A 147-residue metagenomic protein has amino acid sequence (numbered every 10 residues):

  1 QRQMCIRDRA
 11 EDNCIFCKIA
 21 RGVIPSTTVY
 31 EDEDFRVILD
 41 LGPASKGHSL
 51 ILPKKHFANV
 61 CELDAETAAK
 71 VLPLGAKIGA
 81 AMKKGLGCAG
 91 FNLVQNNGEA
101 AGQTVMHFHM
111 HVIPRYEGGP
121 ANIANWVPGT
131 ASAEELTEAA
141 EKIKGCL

Functional and structural regions predicted by a protein language model:
Q3, R7-L147: HIT superfamily nucleotide-processing domains
